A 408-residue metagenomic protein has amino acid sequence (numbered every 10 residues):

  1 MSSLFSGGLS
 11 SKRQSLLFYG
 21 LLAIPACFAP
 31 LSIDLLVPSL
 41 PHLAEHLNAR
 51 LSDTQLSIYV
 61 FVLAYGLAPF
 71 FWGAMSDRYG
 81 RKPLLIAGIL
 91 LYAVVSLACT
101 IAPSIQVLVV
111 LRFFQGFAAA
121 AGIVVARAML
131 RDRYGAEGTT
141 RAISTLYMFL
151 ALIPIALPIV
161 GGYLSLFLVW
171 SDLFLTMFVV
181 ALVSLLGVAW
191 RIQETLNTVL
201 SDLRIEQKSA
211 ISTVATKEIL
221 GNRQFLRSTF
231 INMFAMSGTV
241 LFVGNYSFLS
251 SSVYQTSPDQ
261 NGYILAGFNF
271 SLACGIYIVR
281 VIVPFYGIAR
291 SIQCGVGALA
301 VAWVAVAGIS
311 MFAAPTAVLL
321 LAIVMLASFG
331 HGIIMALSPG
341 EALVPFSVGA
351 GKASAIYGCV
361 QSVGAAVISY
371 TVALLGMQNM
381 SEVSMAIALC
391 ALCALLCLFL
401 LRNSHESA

Functional and structural regions predicted by a protein language model:
L4-S11, T195-T229: Juxtamembrane intracellular "pre-TM" segments in multi-pass secondary transporters
N48, G80, I101-V107, A118 (+2 more regions): Helix-breaking motifs and short loop linkers at transmembrane-helix boundaries and internal kinks in secondary membrane
L67-Q106: Conserved MFS/SLC helix-loop-helix module at the cytosolic interface between two early adjacent transmembrane helices
L91, V95-A98, Q106-F114, V318-V324: Paired small-residue
V107, A136-E137, S144-W190: Helix-loop-helix hairpin linking two adjacent transmembrane segments in secondary transporters
L111-L150: Cytoplasmic helix-loop-helix junction between adjacent transmembrane helices in 12-TM secondary transporters
R290-I334: C-terminal transmembrane helical hairpin of 12-TM major facilitator-type secondary transporters
P339-M377, I387: A late C-terminal transmembrane helix in Major Facilitator Superfamily
